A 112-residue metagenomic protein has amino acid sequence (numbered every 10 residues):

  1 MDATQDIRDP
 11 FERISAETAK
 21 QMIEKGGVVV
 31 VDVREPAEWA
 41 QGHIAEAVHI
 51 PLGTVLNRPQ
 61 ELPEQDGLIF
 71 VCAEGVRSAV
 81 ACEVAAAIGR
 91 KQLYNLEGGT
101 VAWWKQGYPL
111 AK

Functional and structural regions predicted by a protein language model:
M1-V28, P36-L68, V76-K112: Rhodanese-like catalytic fold shared by cysteine-dependent sulfurtransferases and DSP/PTP-type phosphatases
V71: Short, surface-exposed ligand- or partner-binding patches at beta-edge/loop junctions that are enriched in aromatics
